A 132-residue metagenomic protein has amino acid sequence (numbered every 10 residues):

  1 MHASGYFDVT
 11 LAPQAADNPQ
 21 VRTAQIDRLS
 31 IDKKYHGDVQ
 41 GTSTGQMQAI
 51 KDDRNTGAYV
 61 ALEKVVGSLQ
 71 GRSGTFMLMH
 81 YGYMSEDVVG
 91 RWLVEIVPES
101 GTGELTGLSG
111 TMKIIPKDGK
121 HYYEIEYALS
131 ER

Functional and structural regions predicted by a protein language model:
M1-R132: Targeting-peptide/extracellular-domain and disordered-appendage signature
